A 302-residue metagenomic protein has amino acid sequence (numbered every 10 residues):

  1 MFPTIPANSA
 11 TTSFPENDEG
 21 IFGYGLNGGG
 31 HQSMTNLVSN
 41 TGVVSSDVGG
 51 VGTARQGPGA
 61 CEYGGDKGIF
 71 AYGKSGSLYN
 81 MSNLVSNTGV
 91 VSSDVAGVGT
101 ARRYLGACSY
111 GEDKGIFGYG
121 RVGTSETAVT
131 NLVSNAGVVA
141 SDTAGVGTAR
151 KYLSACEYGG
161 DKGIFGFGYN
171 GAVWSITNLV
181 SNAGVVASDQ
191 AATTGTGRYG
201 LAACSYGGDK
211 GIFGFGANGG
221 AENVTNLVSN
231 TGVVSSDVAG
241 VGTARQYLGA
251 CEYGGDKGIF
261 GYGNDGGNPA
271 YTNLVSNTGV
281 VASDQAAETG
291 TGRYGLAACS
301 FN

Functional and structural regions predicted by a protein language model:
M1-N302: Polar, enzyme-active/binding microenvironments
